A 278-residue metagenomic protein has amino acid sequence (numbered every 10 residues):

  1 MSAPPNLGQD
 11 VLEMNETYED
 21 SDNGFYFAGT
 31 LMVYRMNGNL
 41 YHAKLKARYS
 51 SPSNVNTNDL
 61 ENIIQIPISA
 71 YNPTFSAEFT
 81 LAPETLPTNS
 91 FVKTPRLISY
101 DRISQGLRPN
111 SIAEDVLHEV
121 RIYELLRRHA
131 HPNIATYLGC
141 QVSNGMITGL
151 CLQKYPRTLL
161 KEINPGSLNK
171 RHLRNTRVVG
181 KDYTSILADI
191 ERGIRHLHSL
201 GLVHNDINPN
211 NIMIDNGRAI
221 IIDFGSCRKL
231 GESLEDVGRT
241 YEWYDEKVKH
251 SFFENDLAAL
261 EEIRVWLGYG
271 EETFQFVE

Functional and structural regions predicted by a protein language model:
M1-L60: Long, solvent-exposed N-terminal ectodomains/accessory regions that are displayed to the extracellular/lumenal milieu
Y34-R128: ATP-binding glycine-rich loop module of kinase domains
F91, R96-D115, E124-R127, A135-K181: Conserved structural core of kinase catalytic domains
I186-L187: Activation segment signature within eukaryotic-like protein kinase domains
I190-L197: Conserved hydrophobic alpha-helix
L197-D215: Catalytic-loop of the protein kinase fold
D215-E278: C-lobe/activation-segment region of protein kinase-like
